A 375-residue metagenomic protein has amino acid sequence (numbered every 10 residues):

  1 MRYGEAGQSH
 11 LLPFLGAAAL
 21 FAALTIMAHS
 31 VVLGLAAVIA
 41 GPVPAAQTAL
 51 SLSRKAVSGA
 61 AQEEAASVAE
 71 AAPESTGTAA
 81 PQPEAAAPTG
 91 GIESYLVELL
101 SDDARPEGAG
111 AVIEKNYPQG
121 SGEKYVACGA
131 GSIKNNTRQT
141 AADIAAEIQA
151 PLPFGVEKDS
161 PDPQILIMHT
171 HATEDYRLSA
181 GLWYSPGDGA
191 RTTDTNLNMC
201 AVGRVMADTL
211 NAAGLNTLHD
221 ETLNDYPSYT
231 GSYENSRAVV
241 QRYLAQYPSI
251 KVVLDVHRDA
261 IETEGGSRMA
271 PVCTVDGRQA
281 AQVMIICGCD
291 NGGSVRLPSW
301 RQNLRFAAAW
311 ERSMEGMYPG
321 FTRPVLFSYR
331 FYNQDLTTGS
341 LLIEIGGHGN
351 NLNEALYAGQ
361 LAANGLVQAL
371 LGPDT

Functional and structural regions predicted by a protein language model:
M1-F21: N-terminal Sec-pathway targeting helices
A17-K251, A260-G265, Q360, L371-D374: N-terminal catalytic or cofactor-binding beta/alpha core of small enzyme domains
L166-H169, T217-H219, V252-D255, M284-C287 (+2 more regions): Structural recognition of the beta-strand scaffold that forms the well-ordered cores of secreted hydrolase catalytic
A172-D175, L223-P227, R258-T263, D290-G293 (+2 more regions): Solvent-exposed loop/turn segments at secondary-structure junctions within structured extracellular/periplasmic domains
S185-G189, I261-R296: A short, glycine/acidic-enriched catalytic loop
V240, G265-C273, V325-F331: Alpha-helical scaffolding within the catalytic cores of extracellular/periplasmic polymer-degrading hydrolases
S299-L326: Active-site-adjacent substrate-binding region of metalloamidase/peptidase-like peptide-processing proteins
G320-T375: Active-site-adjacent mobile loop/cap segments within catalytic or ligand-binding domains
